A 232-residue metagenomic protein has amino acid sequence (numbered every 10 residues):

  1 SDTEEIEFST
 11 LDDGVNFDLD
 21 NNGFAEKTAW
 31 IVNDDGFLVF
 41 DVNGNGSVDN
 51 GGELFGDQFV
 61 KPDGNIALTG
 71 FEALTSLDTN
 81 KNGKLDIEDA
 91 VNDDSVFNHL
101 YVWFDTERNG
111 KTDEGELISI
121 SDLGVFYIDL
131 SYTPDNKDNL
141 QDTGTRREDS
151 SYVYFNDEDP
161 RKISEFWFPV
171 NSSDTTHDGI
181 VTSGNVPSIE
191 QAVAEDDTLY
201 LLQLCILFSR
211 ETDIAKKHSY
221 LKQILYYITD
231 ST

Functional and structural regions predicted by a protein language model:
S1-T232: Calcium-binding acidic motifs and repeat modules
